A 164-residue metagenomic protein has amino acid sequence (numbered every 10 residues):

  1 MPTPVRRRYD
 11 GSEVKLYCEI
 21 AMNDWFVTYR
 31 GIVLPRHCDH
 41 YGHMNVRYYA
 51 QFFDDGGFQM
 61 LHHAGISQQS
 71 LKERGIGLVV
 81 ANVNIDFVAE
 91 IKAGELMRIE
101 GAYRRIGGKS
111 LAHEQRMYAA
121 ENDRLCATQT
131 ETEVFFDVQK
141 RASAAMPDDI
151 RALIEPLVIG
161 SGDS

Functional and structural regions predicted by a protein language model:
P2-R8: Short, low-complexity intrinsically disordered segments enriched in A/P/G/S/L with frequent Arg, especially at protein
Y9-V80, D137-S164: Hot-dog-fold acyl-thioester-processing enzymes
M60-L111, C126: Hydrophobic beta-strand-centered segment that forms part of the acyl-chain substrate-binding groove
I85-F87, E114-M117, E131-E133: Hydrophobic/aromatic beta-strand elements that line small-molecule binding cavities or substrate pockets in beta-rich
R105, A119, V134-F135: PAS-family sensory domains and close relatives that share small-molecule sensor folds
E121-D123, Q139: Solvent-exposed strand-loop boundary residues in beta-sheet-rich modules
R124-T130: Beta-strand/loop substructures that line and gate deep hydrophobic ligand-binding cavities in soluble
